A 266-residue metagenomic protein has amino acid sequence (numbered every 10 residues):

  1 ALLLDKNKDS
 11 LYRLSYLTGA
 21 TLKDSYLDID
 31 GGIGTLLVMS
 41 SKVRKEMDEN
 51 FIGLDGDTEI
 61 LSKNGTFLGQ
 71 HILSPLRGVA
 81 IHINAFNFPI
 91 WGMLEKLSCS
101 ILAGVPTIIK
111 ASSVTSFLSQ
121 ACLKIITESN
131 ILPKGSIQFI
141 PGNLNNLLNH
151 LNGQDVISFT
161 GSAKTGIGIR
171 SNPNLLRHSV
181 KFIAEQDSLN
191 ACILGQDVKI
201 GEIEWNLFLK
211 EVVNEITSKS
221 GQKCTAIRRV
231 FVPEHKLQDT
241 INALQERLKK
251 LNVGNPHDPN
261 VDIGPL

Functional and structural regions predicted by a protein language model:
A1-N64, K250: N-terminal Rossmann-like NAD(P)+-binding subdomain of aldehyde/semialdehyde dehydrogenases
S15, L36, S119-C122, H150-L151 (+3 more regions): Hydrophobic packing residues within well-ordered alpha-helices of enzyme cores
D48-N130: Conserved small-residue-rich beta-alpha loop and adjacent elements that most often cradle the phosphate/pyrophosphate
G69-Q70, I137-S158: A structured beta-alpha segment of the ubiquitous adenosine-cofactor-binding alpha/beta core
S74-V79, A103-V105, P133-G135, G153-D155 (+2 more regions): Short coil/turn connectors at secondary-structure junctions
I109-K110, P141, A184-Q186: Hydrophobic residues in well-ordered beta-strands that form the structural core
E128-N130, V156, K164-L266: ALDH superfamily catalytic-core signature
